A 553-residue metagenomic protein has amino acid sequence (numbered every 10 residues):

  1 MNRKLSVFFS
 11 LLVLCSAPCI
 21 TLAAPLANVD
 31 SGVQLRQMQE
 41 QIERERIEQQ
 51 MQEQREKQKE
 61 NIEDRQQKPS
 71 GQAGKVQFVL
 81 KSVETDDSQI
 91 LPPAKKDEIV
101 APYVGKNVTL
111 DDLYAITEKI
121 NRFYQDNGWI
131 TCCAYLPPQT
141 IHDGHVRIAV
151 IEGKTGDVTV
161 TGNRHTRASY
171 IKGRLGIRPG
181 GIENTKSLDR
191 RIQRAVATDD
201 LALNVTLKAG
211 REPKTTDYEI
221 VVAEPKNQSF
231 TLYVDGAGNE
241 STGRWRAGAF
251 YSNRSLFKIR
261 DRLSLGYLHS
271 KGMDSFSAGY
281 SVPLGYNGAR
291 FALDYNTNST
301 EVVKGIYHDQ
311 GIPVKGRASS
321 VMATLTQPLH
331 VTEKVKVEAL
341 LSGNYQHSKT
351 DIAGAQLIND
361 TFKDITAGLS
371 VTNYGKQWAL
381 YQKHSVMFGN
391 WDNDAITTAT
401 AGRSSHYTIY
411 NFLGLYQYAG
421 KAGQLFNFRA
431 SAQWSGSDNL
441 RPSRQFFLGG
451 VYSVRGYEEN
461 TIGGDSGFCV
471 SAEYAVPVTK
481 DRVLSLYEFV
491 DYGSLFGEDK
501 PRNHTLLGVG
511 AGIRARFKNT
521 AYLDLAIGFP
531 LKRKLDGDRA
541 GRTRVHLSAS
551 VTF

Functional and structural regions predicted by a protein language model:
A24-G238, G266-S275, A430-S431: Periplasmic polypeptide-binding modules associated with outer-membrane biogenesis and secretion
L203, Q228-F230, F257-L263, Y286-A292 (+6 more regions): Repeated loop/turn-to-beta-strand initiation elements of outer-membrane beta-barrel proteins
K214, G243-A247, G272-F276, R317-V321 (+6 more regions): Residues that define the transmembrane beta-barrel architecture of outer-membrane proteins
V222, N253-S255, V282-L284, Q327-L329 (+6 more regions): Residue-level signature of outer-membrane beta-barrel architecture
Q228-G238, A249-N253, I259-K271, F276-A278 (+6 more regions): Transmembrane beta-strand segments that form the barrel wall of outer-membrane beta-barrel proteins
Y251, I513-Y522, G541-F553: Outer-membrane beta-barrel "beta-signal"
Y295-P328, T332, D351-I352, I527-R544: Outer-membrane beta-barrel translocator/channel fold
K349-D351, A355-S485, F489-Y492, F496 (+1 more regions): C-terminal outer-membrane beta-barrel translocator/porin domains of Gram-negative envelope proteins and their
